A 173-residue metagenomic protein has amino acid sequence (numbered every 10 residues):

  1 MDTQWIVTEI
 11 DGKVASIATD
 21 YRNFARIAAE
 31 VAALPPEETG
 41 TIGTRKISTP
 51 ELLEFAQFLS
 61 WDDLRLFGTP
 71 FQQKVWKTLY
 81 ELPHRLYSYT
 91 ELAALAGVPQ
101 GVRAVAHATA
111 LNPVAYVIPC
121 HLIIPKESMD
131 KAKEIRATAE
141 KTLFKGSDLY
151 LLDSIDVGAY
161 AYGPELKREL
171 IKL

Functional and structural regions predicted by a protein language model:
M1-Q100, S147-L151, E165-L173: Basic nucleic-acid-binding alpha-helical/helix-turn surface characteristic of O6-alkylguanine DNA
A32, A94, H107-A108, C120 (+1 more regions): Residue-level detector of alpha-helical recognition elements and their boundaries
F67, A96, R103-H107, V157 (+1 more regions): Short glycine-rich loop/turn motifs that provide flexible caps or phosphate-binding loops at active sites
G97, A110, S128: Hydrophobic/aromatic-lined pockets within catalytic cores
Q100-I118: Regulatory, non-catalytic segments
H121-K126: Short, basic, alpha-helical segments at the C-terminal edge of helix-turn-helix-like DNA-binding modules
M129-L173: Phospho-regulated, low-complexity intrinsically disordered regions of nuclear gene-regulatory and chromatin-associated
